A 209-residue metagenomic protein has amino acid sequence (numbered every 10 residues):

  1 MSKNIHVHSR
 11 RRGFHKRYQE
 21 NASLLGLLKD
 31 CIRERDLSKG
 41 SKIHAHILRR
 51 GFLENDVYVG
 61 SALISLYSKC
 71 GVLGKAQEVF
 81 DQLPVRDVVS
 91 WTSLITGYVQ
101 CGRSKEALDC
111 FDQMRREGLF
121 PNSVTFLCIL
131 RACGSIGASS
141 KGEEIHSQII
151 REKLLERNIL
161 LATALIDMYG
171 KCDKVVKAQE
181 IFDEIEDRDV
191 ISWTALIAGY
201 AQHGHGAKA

Functional and structural regions predicted by a protein language model:
M1-Y18: N-terminal mitochondrial targeting presequence
E20-L25, G40, N55-D56, G60 (+14 more regions): Pentatricopeptide repeat
